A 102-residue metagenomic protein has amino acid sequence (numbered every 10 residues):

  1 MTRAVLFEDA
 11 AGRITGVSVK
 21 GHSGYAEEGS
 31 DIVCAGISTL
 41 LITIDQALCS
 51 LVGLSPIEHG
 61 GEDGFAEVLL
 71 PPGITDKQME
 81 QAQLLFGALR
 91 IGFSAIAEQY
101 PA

Functional and structural regions predicted by a protein language model:
M1-I32, I42, Q46-A102: N-terminal intrinsically disordered, cationic/polar leader segments that include organellar targeting peptides
V33-I37: Short, conserved glycine- and acidic-residue-centered signature motifs in active-site or ligand-binding loops
